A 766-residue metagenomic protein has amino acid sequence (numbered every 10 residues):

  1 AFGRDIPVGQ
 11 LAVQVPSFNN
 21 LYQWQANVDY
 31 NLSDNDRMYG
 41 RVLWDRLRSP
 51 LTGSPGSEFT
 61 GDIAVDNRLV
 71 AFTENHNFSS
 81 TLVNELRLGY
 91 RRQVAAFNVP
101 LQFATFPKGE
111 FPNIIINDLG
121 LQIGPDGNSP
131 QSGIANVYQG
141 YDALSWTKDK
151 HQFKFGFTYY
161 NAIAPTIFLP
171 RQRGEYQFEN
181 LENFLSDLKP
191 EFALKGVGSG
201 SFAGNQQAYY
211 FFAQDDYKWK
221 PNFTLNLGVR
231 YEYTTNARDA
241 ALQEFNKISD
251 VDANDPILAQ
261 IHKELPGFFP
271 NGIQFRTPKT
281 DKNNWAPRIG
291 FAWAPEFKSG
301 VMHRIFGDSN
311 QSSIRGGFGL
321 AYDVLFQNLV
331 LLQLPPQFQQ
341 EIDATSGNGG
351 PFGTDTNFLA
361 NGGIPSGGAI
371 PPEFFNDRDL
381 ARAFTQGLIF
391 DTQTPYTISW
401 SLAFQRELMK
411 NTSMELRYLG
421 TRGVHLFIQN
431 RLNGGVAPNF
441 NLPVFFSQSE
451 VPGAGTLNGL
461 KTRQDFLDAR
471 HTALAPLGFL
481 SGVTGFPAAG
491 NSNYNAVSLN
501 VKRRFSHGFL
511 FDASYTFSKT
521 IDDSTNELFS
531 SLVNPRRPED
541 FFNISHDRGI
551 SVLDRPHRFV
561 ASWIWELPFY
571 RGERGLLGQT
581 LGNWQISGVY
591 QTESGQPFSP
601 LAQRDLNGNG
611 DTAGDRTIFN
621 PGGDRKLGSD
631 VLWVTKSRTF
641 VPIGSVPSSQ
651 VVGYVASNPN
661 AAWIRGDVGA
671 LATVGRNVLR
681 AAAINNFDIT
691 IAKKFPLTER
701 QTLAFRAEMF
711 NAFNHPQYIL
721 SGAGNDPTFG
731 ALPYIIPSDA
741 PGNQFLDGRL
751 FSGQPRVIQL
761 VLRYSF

Functional and structural regions predicted by a protein language model:
A1, F106-I116, R171-V197, N246-K263 (+3 more regions): Core domains of carbohydrate- and sulfate-ester-processing enzymes
Q10-Q14, P55-T60, L69-T73, P125-P130 (+9 more regions): Extracellular loop and loop/strand-boundary signature of outer-membrane beta-barrel proteins
S17-Q214, D250-D252: Replace "related TpsB outer-membrane translocases also match" with "some related outer-membrane beta-barrels such as
N20-W24, V42-R48, A64-V70, L82 (+15 more regions): Transmembrane beta-barrel architecture of outer-membrane proteins
Y30-L32, H76, W146-K148, Y217-W219 (+8 more regions): Residue-level signature of outer-membrane beta-barrel architecture
N35-M38, T81-N84, H151-F153, F223-L225 (+5 more regions): Repeated loop/turn-to-beta-strand initiation elements of outer-membrane beta-barrel proteins
R48, I115, G127, N136 (+2 more regions): Signature of Gram-negative outer-membrane beta-barrel scaffolds
N222, T234-N236, N310, G350 (+3 more regions): Short, solvent-exposed micro-motifs at the edges of structured domains
